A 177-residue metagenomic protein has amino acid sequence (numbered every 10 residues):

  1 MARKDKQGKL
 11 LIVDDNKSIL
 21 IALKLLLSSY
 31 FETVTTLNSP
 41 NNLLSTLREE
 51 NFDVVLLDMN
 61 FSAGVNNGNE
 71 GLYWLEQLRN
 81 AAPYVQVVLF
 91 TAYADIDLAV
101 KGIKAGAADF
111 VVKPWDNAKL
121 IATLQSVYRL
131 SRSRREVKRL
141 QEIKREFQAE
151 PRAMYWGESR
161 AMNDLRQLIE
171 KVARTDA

Functional and structural regions predicted by a protein language model:
M1-L11, K17, K24, N41: Non-catalytic signal-transmission and effector/linker regions of two-component phosphorelay proteins
K17-T35: Two-component/phosphorelay signaling modules centered on CheY-like receiver
F31-P40, T46, N66-N67: Short hydrophobic/Thr-rich beta-strand motif most characteristic of the beta2 strand and flanking loop of CheY-like
N60, G64-P83: Short amphipathic alpha-helix used as the core "switch/output" element in two-component signaling
V65, I96-D97, A118-W156: Conserved ASCE P-loop NTPase core motifs with emphasis on AAA+ ATPases
R145-A177: AAA+ ATPase active-site-proximal loops
